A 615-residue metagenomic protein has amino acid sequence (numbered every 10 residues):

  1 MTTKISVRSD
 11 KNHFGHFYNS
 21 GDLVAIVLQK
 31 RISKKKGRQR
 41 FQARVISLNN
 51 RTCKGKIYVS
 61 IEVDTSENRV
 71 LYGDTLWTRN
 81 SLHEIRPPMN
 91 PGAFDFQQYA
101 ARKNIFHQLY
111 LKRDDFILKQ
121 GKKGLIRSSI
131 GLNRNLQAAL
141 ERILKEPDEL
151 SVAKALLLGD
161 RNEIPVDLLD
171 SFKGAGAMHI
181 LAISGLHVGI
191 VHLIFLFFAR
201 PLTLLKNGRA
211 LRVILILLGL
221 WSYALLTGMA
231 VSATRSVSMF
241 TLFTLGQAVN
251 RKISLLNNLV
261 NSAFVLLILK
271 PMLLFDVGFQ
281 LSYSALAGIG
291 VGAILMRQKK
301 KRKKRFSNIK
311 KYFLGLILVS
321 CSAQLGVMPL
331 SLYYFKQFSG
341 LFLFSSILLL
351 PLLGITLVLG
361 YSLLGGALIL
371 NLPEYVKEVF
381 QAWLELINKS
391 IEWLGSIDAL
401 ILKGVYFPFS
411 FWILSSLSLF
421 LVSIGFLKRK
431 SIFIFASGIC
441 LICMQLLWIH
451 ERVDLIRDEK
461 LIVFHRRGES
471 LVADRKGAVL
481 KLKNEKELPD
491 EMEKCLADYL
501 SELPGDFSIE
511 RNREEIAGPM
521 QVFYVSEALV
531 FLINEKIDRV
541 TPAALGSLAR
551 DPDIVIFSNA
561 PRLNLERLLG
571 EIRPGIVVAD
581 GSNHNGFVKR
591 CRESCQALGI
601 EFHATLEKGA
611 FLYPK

Functional and structural regions predicted by a protein language model:
T2-H179, S508-P519, V540-L545, A560 (+4 more regions): Membrane-interface helix/helix-cap signal primarily in integral membrane proteins
Q42, Q108, I347, Y361 (+2 more regions): Conserved hydrophobic/aromatic beta-strand scaffold that supports enzyme active sites
E67-N68, R79-S81, G366-K615: Non-globular, low-confidence helical/coil segments that flank catalytic cores
N80, L156, S184, G228 (+6 more regions): Divalent metal-coordination and catalytic microenvironments
L109, D160, I164-F342, G404-D454: Hydrophobic alpha-helical transmembrane segments in multi-pass membrane proteins
L125-I143, V152, D160, L168 (+12 more regions): Hydrophobic alpha-helical segments of integral membrane proteins, encompassing both true transmembrane helices
L144-D148, V231, S254, G292 (+1 more regions): Proline-centered turn/helix-capping motifs that create local helix->coil transitions or kinks
L217, W221, L325-M328, G354 (+3 more regions): Hydrophobic alpha-helical transmembrane segments of multipass integral membrane proteins
